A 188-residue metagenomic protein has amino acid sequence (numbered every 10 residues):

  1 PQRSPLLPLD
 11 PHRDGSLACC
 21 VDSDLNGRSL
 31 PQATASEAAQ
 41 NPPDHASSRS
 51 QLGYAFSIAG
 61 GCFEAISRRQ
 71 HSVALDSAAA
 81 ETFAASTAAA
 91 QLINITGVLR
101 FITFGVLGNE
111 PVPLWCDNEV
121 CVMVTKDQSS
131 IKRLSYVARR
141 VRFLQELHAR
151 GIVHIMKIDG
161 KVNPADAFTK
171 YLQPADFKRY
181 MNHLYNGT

Functional and structural regions predicted by a protein language model:
P1-T188: Divalent metal-binding acidic/histidine catalytic loops
